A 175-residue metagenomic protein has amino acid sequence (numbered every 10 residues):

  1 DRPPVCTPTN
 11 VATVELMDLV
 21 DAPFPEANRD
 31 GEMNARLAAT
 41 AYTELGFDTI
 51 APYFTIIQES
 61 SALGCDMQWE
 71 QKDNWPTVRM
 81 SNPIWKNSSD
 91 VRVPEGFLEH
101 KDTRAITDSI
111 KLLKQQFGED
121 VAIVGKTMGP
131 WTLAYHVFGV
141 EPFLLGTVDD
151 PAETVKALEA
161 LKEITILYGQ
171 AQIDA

Functional and structural regions predicted by a protein language model:
D1-Q71, K111-L112: N-terminal basic, low-complexity leaders that serve as flexible interaction/assembly modules and, when applicable, as
D1-V5, V121, A175: Short intrinsically disordered, low-complexity coil segments enriched in acidic
C6-N10, K126-M128, A175: Core alpha/beta catalytic barrel or barrel-like domain that forms the active/cofactor pocket in diverse metabolic
I50-Y53, I123-K126, A175: Short beta-strand segments at enzyme active-site cores
G64-A171: Active-site-proximal, glycine-rich beta->alpha crossover segments in alpha/beta enzymes that shape flexible
